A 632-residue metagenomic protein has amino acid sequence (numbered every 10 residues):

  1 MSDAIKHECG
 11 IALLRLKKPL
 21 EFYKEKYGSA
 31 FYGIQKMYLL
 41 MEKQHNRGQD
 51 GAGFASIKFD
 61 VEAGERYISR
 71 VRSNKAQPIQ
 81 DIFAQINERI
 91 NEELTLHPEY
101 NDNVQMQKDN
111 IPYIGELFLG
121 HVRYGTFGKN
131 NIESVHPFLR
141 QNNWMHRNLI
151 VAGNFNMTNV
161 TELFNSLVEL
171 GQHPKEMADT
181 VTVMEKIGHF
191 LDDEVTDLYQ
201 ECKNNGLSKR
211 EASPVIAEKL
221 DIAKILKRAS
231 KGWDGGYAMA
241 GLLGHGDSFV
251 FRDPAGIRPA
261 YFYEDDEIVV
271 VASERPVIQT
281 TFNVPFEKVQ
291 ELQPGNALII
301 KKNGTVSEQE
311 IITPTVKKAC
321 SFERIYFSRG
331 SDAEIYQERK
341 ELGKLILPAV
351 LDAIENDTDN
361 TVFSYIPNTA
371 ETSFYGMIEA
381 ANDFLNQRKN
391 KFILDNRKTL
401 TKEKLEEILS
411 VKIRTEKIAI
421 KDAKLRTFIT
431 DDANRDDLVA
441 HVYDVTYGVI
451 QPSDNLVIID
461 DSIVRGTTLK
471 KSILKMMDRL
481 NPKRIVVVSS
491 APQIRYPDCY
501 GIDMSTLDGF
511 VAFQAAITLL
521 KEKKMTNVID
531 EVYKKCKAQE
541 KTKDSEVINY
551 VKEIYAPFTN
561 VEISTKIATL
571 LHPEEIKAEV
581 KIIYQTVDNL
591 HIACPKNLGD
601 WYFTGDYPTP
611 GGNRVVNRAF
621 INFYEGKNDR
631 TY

Functional and structural regions predicted by a protein language model:
M1-Q293, I299-V362, I366-P367: Conserved short alpha-helical segments that host acidic/polar catalytic motifs at enzyme active sites
Q200-L220, A381-T399, K404-I418, K424: Amphipathic alpha-helical
S230, H245-D247, R252, P259 (+9 more regions): PRPP-dependent phosphoribosyltransferase catalytic core
G232-G235, E338-D359, T372, M377-A380 (+1 more regions): Phosphate/ATP-binding catalytic cores across multiple sugar-kinase/actin-like superfamilies, primarily ASKHA
G241, R252-D253, S273-R275, K302 (+6 more regions): Active-site proximal loops enriched in glycine and acidic residues that flank catalytic Cys/His/Asp and coordinate
L298, I346, F363, M377 (+2 more regions): Conserved hydrophobic/aromatic pocket- or pore-lining residues that grip, position, or stack substrates in active sites
G304-C320, Y365-K402: Terminal amphipathic helices with adjacent charged low-complexity linkers/tails
F363, A370-M377, T415, T446 (+1 more regions): Extended, hydrophobic alpha-helical segments in both membrane/secreted and soluble proteins
